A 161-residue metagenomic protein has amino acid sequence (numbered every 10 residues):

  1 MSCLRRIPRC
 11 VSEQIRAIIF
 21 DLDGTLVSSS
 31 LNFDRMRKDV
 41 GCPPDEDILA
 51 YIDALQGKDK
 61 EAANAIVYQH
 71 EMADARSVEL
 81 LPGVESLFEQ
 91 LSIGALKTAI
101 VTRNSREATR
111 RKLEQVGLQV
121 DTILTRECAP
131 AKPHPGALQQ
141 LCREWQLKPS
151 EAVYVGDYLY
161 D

Functional and structural regions predicted by a protein language model:
S2-G57: Active-site neighborhood of HAD-like aspartate-dependent phosphohydrolases
S12-E13, I93-L96, W145-E151: Glycine-rich phosphate-binding loop signature in dinucleotide/nucleotide-binding domains
F33-D34, L81, S105-E107, L159: Alpha-helix N-cap/helix-start and coil->helix boundary motif
M36-R37, Y68-E71, T109: Hydrophobic alpha-helical core bundles mediating ligand binding, dimerization, or RNAP-core interactions
K60-E71, L118-I123: Short, basic/glycine-rich phosphate-binding loops at helix/coil junctions that contact nucleotide phosphates
A73-I100, R106-R110, E114, P135 (+1 more regions): Short, acidic loop-to-helix structural element flanking the phosphoryl-transfer center in phosphate-processing enzymes
V101, V155-G156: Short beta-strand immediately N-terminal to the catalytic nucleophile in serine-hydrolase-like folds
R106-V153, L159-Y160: Substrate-recognition "cap/lid" segment bordering the active-site pocket of phosphatases
